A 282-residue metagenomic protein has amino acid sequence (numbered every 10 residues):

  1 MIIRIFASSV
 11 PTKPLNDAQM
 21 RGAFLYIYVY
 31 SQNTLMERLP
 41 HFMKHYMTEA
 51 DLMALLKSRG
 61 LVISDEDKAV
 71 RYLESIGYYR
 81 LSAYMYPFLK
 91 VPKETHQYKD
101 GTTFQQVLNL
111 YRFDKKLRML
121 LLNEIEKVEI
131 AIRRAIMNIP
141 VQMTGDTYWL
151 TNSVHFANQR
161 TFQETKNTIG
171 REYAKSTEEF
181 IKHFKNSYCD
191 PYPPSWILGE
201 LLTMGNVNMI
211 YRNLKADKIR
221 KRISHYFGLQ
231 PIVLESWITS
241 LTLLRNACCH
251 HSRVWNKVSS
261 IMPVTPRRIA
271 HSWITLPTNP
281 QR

Functional and structural regions predicted by a protein language model:
I2-I3: Extreme N-terminal basic, low-complexity initiation segments that serve as generic localization/processing leaders
S9-R282: Long, contiguous internal "core" modules enriched in hydrophobic/ aromatic residues
